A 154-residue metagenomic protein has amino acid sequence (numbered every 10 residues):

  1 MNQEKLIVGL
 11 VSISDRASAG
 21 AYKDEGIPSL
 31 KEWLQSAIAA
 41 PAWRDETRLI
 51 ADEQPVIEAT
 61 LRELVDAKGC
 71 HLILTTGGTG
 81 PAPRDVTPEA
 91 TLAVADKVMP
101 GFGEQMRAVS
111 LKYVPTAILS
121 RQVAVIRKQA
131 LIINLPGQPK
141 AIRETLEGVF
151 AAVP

Functional and structural regions predicted by a protein language model:
M1-P154: Non-catalytic beta/alpha edge segments that cap or flank active sites
